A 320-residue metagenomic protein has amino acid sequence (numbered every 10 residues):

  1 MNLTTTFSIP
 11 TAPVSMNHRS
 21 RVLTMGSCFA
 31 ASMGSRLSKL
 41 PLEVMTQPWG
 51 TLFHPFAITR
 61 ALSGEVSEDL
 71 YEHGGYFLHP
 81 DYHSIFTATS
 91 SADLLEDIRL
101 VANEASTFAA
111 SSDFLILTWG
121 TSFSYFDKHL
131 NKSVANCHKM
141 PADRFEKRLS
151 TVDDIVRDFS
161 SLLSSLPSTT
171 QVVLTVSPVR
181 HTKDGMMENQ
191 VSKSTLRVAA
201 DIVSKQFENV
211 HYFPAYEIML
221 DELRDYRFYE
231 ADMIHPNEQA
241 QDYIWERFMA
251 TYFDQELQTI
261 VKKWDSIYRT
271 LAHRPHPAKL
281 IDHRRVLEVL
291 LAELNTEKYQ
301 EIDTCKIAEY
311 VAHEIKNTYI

Functional and structural regions predicted by a protein language model:
M1-I320: Extracellular glycan-modifying ectodomains
